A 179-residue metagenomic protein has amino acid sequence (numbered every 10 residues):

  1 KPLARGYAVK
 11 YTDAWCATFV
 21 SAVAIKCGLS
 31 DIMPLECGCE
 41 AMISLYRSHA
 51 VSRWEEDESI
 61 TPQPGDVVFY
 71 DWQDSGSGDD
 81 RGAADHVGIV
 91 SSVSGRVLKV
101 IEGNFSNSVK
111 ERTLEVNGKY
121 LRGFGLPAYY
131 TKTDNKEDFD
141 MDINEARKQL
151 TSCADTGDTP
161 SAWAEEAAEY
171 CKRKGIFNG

Functional and structural regions predicted by a protein language model:
K1-L29, I176: N-terminal capping segments
K10-T18, E56-P62, D158-A162: Soluble non-cytosolic domains of exported or imported proteins
D13, A17, S94, N117-G118 (+1 more regions): A structural signal for well-ordered alpha-helical scaffolds and beta->alpha junctions
C16, C27, C37-C39, P64 (+2 more regions): Generic recognition of cysteine residues
S30-N107: ...with weaker cross-activation on analogous glycine-rich loops/strands in unrelated enzymes
V93-T133: Active-site signature of cysteine proteases
N135-G179: N-terminal propeptides
